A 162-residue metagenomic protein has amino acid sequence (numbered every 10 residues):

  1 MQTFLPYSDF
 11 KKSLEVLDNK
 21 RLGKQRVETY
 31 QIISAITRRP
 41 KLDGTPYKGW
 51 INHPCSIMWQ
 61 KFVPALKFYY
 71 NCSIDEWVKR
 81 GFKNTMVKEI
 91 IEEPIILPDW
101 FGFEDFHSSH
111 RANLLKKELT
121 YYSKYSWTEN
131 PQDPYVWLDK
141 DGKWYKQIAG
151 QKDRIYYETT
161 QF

Functional and structural regions predicted by a protein language model:
M1-F162: Expand to "…catalyze enediolate/carbanion chemistry for C-C bond making/breaking, isomerization, decarboxylation
